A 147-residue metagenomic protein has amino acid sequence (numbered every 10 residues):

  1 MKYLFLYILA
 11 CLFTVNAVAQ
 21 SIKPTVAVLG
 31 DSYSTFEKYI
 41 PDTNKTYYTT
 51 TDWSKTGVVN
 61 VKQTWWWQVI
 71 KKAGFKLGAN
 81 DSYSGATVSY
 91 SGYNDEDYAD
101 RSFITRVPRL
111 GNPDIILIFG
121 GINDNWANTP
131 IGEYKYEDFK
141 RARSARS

Functional and structural regions predicted by a protein language model:
M1-S21: Bacterial Sec-dependent N-terminal signal peptides
L12-F13, V69, A73, S147: Hydrophobic, Leu/Ile/Phe/Ala-enriched alpha-helical segments that form helix-helix packing faces
T25-A27, F36-R141: Conserved SGNH/GDSL esterase-like catalytic core that processes O-acyl groups on lipids and polysaccharides
S32: Catalytic nucleophile serine of serine hydrolases, specifically the conserved "nucleophile elbow" pentapeptide
R141-S147: Extracytoplasmic, non-cytosolic globular domains
